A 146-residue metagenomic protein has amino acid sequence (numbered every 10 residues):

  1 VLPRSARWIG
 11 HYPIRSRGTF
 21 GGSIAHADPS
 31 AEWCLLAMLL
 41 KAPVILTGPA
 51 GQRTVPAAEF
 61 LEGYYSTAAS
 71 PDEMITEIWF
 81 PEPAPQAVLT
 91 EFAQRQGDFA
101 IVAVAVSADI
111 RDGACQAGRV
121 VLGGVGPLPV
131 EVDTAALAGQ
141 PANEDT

Functional and structural regions predicted by a protein language model:
V1-T146: C-terminal structural segment of proteins
